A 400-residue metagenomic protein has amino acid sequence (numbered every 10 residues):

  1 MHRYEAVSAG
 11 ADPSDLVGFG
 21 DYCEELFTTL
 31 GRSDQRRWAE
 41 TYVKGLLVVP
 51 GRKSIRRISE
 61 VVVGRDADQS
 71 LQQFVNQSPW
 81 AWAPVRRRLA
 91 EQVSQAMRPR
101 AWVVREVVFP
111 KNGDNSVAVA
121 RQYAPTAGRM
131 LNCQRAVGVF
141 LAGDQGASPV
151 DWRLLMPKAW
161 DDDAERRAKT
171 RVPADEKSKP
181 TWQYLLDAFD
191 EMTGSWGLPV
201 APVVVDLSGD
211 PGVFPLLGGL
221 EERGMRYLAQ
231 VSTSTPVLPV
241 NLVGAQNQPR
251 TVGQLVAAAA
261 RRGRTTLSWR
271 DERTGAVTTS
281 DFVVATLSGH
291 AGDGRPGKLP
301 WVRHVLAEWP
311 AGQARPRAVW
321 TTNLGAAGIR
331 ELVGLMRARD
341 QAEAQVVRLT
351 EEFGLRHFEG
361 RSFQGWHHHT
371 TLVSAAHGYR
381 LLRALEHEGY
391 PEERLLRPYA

Functional and structural regions predicted by a protein language model:
M1-Q35, M156, G244-G294, E351-E359 (+2 more regions): A short, flexible helix-boundary coil/loop motif
D34, L46-D114, Y399: Electropositive nucleic-acid engagement tracts
I58, R100-P110, V139, P202-D210 (+4 more regions): Short, conserved catalytic/metal-binding motifs centered on acidic residues
P79-K158: Active-site-proximal, Lys/Arg-enriched surface segment that forms a nucleic-acid-binding/basic interface patch
A127-P199, P316-R317: Electropositive, glycine- and tryptophan-enriched low-complexity nucleic-acid-binding patches
A147-S148, L154, L228-S232, V237-A338: An anionic, glycine-rich sequence signature occurring as long contiguous blocks
T170-V240: Domain-level cores of phosphate- or acyl-group-handling catalytic modules
A326-G360: Short amphipathic alpha-helical "interface-anchor" segments enriched in bulky aromatics
